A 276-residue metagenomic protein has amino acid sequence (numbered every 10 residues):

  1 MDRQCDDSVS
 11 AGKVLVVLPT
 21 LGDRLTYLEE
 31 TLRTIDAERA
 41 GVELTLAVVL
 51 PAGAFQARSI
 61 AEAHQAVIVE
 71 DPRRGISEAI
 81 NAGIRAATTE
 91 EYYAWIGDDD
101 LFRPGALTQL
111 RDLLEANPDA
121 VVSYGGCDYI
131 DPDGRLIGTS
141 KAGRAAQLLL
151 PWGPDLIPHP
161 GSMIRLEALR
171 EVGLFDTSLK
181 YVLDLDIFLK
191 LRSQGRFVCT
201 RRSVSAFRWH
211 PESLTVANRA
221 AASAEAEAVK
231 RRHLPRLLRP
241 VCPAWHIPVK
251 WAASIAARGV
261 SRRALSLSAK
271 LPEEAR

Functional and structural regions predicted by a protein language model:
K13-L15, T45, D186: Cell-envelope/extracellular polymer assembly enzymes that use nucleotide-activated donors
V17, T139, A145-E225: Conserved nucleotide-sugar donor-binding catalytic segment
E30-E43: Short, acidic, metal-binding catalytic loop of nucleotide-sugar glycosyltransferases
V48-R58: A conserved acidic beta->alpha catalytic loop
P51, I96-D98, Y124: Active-site acidic Asp-centered loop
D71-T89: Glycine-rich, basic loop-to-helix element that forms the pyrophosphate-binding segment of sugar-nucleotide handling
E90-L101: Short beta-strand-to-loop acidic/aromatic patch adjacent to the donor-nucleotide binding site
L101, G105-I137: Conserved donor NDP-sugar-binding/catalytic core segment of glycosyltransferases
